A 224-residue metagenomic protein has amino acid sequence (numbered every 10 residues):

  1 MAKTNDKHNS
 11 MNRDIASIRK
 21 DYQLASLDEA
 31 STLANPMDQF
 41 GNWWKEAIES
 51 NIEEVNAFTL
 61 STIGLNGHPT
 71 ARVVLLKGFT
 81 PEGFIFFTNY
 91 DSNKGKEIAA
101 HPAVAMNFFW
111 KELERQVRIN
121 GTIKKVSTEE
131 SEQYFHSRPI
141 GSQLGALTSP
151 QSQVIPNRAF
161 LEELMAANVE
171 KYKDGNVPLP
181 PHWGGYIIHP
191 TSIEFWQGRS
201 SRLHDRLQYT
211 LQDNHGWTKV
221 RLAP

Functional and structural regions predicted by a protein language model:
A2-P224: Binding-site signature for planar aromatic cofactors or substrates
